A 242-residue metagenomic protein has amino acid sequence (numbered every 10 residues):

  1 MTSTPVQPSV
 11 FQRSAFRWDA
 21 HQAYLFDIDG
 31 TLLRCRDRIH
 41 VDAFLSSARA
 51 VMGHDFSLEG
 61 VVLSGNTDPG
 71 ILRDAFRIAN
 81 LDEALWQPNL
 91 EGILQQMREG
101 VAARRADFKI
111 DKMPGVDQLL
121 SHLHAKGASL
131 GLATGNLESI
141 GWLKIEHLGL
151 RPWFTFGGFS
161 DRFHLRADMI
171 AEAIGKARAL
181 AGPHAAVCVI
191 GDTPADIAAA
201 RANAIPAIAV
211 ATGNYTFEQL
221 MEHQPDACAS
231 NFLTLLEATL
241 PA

Functional and structural regions predicted by a protein language model:
P5, S9-S64, G70-R73: Active-site neighborhood of HAD-like aspartate-dependent phosphohydrolases
E59-G60, S64, Q87-E91, R151-L165: A short, structured active-site edge motif that brings together acidic residues
P69-A84, A173-K176: Helix-loop "lid/cap" segments that line or gate small-molecule binding pockets
F76-Q118, H122, K126: Metal-dependent phosphoesterase signature
D82, R151-T155, L180, D226: Conserved H-loop
V116-E146, G158-H164: Substrate-recognition element of Asp-dependent hydrolases with the DxDx(T/V) motif
A167-A198: Conserved Lys-Pro-Asp/Glu-containing loop-to-beta segment of HAD-superfamily phosphomonoesterases, centered on
V189-A229: Acidic, Mg2+-coordinating phosphoryl-transfer loop and its flanking beta/alpha structural elements, shared across
